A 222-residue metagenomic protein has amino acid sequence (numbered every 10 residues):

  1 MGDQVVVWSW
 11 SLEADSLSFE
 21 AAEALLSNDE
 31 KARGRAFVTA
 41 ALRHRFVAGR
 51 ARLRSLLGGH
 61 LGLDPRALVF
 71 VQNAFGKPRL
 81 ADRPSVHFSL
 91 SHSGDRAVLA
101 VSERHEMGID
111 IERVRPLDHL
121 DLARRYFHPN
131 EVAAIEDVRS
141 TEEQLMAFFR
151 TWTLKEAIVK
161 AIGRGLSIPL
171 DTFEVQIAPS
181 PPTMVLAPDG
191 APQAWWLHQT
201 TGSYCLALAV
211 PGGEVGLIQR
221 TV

Functional and structural regions predicted by a protein language model:
M1-V222: Core catalytic alpha/beta fold that binds nucleotide/phospho-ligands
